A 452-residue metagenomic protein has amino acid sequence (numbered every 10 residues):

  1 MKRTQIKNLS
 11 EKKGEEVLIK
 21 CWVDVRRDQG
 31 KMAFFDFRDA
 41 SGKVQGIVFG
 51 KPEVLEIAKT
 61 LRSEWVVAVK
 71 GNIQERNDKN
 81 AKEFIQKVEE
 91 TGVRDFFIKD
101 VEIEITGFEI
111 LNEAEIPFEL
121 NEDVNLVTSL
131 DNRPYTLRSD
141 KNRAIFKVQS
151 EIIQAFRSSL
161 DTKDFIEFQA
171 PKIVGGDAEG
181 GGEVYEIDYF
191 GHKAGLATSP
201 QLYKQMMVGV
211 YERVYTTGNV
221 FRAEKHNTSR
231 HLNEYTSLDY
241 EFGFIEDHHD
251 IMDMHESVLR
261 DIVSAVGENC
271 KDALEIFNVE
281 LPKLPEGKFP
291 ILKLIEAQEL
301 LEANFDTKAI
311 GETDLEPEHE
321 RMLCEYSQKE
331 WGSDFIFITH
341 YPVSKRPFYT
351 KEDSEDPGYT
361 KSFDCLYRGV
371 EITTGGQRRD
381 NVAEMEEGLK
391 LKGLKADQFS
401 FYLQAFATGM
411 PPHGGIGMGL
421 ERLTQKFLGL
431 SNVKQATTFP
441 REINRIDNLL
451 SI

Functional and structural regions predicted by a protein language model:
K2-G243: Class II aminoacyl-tRNA synthetase-like tRNA-binding/catalytic domains
F34, L130, P134, I153 (+16 more regions): Alpha-helix initiation and N-capping motif
V54-I57, D247-D253: Short, conserved charged micro-motifs
A155-K163, S199-L202, M206-R213, V220-E224 (+11 more regions): Generic, well-ordered alpha-helical scaffold segments in large soluble proteins
E179, V258-C365, L391-F401, T408-G409 (+1 more regions): Metal-assisted phosphate- and nucleotidyl-transfer catalytic regions
A194, H226-N227, E246, P285-K288 (+1 more regions): Alpha-helix capping and helix-loop boundary segments enriched in small/acidic/polar residues
G209-T216, L232-D247, S333-I452: TRNA-recognition modules of translation machinery and tRNA-sensing kinases, especially anticodon-binding
G243-I251, Q298-L300: Extended, domain-scale alpha-helical bundle/helix-rich regions
